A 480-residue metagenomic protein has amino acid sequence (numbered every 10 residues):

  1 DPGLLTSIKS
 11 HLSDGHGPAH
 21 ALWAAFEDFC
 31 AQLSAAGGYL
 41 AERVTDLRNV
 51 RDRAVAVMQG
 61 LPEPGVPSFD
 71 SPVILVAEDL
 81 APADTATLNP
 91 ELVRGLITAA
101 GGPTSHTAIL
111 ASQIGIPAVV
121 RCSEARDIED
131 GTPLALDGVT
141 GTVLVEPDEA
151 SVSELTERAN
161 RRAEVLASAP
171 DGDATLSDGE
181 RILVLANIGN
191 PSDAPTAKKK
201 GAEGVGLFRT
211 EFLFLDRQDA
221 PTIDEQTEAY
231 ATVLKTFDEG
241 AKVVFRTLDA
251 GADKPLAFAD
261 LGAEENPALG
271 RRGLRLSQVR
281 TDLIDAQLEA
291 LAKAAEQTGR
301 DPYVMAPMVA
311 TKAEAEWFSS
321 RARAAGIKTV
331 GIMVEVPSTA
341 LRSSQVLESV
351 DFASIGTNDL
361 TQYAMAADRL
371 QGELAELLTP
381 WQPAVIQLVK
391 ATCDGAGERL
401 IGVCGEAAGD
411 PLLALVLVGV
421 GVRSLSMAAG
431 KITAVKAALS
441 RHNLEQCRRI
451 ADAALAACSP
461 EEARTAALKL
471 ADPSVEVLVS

Functional and structural regions predicted by a protein language model:
D1, P18, L47, N160-A167: N-terminal membrane-targeting/anchoring modules of bacterial envelope and secretion proteins
D1-A35: Long amphipathic alpha-helical segments
T6-L12, A31, V44-R48, V55 (+5 more regions): Contiguous hydrophobic, helix-prone segments at protein termini that mediate membrane targeting/anchoring
S7-H11, A24, Y39-D46, G65-S71 (+4 more regions): Short coil/turn segments at secondary-structure boundaries
F26, L47-V55, A467, A471: Short amphipathic alpha-helical coiled-coil/interface segments
A35-P64, T311-G331: Amphipathic alpha-helical
Q59, V66-K200: Acidic, glycine-rich flexible loop/linker segments
L166-S480: Conserved alpha/beta-domain cores
